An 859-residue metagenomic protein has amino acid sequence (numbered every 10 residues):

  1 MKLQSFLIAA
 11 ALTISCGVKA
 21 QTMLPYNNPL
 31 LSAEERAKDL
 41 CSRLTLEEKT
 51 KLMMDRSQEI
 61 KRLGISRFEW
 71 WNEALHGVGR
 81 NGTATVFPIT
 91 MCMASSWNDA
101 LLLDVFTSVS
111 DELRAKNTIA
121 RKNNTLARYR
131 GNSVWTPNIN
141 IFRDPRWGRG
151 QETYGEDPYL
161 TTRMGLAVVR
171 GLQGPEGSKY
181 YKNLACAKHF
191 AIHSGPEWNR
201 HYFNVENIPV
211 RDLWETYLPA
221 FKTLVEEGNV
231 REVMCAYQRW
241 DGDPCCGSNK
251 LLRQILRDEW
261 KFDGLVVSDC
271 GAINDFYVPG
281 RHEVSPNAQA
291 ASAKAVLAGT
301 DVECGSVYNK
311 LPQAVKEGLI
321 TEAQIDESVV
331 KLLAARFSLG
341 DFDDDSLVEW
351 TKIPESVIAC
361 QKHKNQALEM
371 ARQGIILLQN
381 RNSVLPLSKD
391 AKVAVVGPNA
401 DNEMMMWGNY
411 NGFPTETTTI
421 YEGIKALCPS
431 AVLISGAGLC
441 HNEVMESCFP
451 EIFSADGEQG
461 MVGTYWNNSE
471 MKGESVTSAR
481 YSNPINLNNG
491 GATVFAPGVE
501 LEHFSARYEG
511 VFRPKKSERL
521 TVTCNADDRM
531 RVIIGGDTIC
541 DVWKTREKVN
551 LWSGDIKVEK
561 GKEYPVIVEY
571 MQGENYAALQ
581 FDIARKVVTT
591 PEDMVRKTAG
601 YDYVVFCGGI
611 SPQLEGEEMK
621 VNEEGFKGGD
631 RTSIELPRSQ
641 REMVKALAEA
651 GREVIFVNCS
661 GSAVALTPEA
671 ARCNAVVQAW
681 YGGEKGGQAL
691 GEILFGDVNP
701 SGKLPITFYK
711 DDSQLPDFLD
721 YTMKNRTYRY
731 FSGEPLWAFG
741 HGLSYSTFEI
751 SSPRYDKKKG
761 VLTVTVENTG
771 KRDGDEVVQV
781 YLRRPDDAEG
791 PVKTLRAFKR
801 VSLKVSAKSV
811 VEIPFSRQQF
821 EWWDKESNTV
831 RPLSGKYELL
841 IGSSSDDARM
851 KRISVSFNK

Functional and structural regions predicted by a protein language model:
M1-M23: Bacterial Sec-dependent N-terminal signal peptides
Q21-T521, N525-W823, T829-D847: Glycoside hydrolase catalytic-domain context in secreted enzymes
A848-K859: Short beta-strand elements
